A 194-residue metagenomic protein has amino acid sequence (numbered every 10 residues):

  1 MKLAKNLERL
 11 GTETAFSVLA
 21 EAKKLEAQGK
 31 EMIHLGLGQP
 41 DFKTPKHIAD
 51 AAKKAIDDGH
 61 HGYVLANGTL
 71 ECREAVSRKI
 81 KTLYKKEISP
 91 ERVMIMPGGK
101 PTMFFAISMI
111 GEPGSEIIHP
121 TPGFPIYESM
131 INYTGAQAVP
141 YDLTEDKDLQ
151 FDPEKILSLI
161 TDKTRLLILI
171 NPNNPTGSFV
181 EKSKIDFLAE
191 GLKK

Functional and structural regions predicted by a protein language model:
K2-G98, F105: N-terminal small-domain helix-loop-helix segment of the aminotransferase-like
L25, I131, G191-L192: A generic structural signal for well-ordered alpha-helical segments
P40, K100, F124, N171-P175: Short glycine-rich anion-binding loops that position phosphate/pyrophosphate groups of nucleotides and phosphorylated
E87-V93, P113-E116, K163: Short acidic capping loops at alpha-helix termini that bridge into adjacent secondary structure
M109-I131: Conserved PLP-anchoring active-site segment centered on the Schiff-base-forming lysine
Y133-A138: A short helix-loop-beta submotif of the ANL/AMP-binding
V139, T144-K194: Active-site phosphate-binding strand-loop segment of PLP-dependent enzymes
